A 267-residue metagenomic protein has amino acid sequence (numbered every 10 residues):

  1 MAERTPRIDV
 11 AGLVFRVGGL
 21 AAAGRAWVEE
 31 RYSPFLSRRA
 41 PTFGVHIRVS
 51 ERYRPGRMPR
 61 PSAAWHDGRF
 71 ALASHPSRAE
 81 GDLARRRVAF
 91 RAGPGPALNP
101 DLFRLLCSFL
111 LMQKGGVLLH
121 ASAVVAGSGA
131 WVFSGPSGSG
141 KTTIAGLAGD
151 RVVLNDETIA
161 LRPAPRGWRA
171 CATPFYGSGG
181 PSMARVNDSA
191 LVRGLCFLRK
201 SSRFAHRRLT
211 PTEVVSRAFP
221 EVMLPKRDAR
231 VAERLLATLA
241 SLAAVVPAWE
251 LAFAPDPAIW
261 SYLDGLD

Functional and structural regions predicted by a protein language model:
M1-S137, L147-L154, I159-D267: A noncatalytic interaction/capping subdomain that flanks phosphate/NTP-handling catalytic cores
K141: Conserved lysine of the Walker
I144: Hydrophobic positions on the alpha1 helix immediately C-terminal to the Walker A/P-loop
